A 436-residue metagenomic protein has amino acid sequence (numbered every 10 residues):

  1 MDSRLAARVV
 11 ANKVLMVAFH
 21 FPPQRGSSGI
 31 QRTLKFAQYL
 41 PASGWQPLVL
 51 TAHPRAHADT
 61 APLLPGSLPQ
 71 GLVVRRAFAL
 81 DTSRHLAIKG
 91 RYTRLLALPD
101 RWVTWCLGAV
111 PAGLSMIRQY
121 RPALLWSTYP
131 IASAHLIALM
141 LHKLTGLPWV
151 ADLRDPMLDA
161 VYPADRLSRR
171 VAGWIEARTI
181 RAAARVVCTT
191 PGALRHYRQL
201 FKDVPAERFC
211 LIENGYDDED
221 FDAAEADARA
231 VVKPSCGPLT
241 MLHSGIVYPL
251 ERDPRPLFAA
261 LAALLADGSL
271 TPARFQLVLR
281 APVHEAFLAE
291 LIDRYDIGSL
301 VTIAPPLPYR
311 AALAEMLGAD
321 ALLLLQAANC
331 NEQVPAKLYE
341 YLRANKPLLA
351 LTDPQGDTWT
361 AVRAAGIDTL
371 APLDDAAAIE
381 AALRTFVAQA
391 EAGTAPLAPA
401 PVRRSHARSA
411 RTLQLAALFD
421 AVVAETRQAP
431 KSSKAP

Functional and structural regions predicted by a protein language model:
M1-F78, R185, L264, D420 (+1 more regions): N-terminal subdomain of nucleotide-sugar transferases
L15, V232-E251, F258, R411: Conserved donor-binding/catalytic core segment of Leloir-type glycosyltransferases
R55, T145-V150, L158-R178, D218: Nucleotide-sugar donor phosphate/pyrophosphate-binding loop at the beta->alpha transition of glycosyltransferases
L114, S133-L136, M140-L144, L167-C188: Membrane-proximal helix-turn-helix segments that form the acceptor-binding/catalytic region of lipid-linked
D159, R181-R208: A short, active-site helix/loop in glycosyltransferases that binds the activated sugar's phosphate group
G192, I212-G215: Carbohydrate-associated surface elements
G215-V232, G237: Acidic anion/phosphate-binding donor-loop and adjacent secondary structure in glycosyltransferase catalytic cores
P272-A311: Nucleotide-activated donor-binding/catalytic signature segment of Leloir-type glycosyltransferases, i.e., the conserved
